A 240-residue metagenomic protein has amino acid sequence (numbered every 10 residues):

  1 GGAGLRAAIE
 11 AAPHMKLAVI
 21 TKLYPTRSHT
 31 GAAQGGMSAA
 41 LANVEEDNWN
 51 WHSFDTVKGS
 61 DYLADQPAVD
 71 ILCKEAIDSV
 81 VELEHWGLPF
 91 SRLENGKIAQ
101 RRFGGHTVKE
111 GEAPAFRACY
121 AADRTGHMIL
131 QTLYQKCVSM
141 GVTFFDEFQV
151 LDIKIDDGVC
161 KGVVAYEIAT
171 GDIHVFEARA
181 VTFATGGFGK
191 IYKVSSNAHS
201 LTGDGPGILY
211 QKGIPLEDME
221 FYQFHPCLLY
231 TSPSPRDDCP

Functional and structural regions predicted by a protein language model:
G1-A18: N-terminal Rossmann-like FAD-binding beta1-loop-alpha1 element of flavoenzymes
G1-A3, Y24, R124, F188-G189: Residue-level detector of alpha-helix initiation sites
P13-A32: Glycine-rich FAD pyrophosphate-binding loop
T30, L63-V69, V80-Q100, P215-D218: A short alpha-helix-loop-beta-strand transition element characteristic of N-terminal alpha/beta dinucleotide-binding
A39-I71: Glycine-rich active-site loop/strand segments that organize a redox cofactor
E84-D172, E177, A184, L228-L229: Conserved redox-cofactor binding core of oxidoreductases
A180-S232: Glycine-rich loop(s) and the adjacent beta-strand/alpha-helix scaffold that form part
Y230-P240: Single conserved hydrophobic/aromatic residue that forms the stacking wall/gate of nucleotide- or nucleobase-binding
